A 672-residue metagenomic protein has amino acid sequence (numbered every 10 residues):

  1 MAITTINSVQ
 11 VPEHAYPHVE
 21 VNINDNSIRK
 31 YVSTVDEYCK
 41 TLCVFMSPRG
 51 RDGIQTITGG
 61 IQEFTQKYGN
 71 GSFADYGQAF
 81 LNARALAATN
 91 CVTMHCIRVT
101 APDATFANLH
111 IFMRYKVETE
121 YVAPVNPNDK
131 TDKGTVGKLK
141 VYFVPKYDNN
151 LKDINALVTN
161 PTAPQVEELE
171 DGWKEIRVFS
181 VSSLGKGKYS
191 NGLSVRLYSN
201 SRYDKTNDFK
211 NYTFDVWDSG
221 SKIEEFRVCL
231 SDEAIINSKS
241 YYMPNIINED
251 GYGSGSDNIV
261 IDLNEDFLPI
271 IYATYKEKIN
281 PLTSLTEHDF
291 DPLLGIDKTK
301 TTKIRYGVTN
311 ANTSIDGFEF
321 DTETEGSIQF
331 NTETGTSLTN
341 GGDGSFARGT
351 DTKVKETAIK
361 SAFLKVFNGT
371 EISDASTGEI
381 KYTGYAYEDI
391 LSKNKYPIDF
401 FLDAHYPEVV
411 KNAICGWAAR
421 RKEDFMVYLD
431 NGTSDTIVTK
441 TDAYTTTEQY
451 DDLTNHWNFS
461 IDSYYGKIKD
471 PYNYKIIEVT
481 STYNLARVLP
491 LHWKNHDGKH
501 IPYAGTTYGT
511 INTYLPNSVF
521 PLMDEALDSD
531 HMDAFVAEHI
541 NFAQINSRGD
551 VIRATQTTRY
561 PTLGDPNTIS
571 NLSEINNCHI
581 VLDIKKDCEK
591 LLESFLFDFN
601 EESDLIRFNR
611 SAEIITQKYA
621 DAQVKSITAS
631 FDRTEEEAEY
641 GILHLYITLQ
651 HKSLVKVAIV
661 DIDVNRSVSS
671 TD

Functional and structural regions predicted by a protein language model:
M1-E639, Y646, Q650, S670-D672: A glycine- and small-residue-enriched flexible loop/hinge signal that marks low-structured segments
L654-R666: Helix-rich interaction surfaces within compact, conserved domain-sized segments that mediate assembly or partner
